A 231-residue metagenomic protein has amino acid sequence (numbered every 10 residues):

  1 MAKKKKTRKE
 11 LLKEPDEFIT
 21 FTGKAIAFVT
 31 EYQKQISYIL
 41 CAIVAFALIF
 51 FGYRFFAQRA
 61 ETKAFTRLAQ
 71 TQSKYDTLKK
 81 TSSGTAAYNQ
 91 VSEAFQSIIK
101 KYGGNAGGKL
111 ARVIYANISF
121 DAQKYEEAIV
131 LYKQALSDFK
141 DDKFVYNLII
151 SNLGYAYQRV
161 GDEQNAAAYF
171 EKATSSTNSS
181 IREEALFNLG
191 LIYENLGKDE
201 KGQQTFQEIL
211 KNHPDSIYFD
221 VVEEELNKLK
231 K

Functional and structural regions predicted by a protein language model:
A2-A42: N-terminal positive-inside, membrane-proximal cytosolic segments immediately preceding the first
I99-G108, A122, S137-Y146, A173-R182 (+1 more regions): Short solvent-exposed coil/turn linkers within tandem alpha-helical repeat scaffolds
